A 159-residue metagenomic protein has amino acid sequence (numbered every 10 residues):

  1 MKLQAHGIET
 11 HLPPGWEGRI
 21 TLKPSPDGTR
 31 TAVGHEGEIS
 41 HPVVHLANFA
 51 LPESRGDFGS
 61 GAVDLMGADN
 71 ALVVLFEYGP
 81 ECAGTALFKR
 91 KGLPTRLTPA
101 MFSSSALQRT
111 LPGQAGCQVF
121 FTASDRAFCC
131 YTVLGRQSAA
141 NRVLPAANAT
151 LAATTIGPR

Functional and structural regions predicted by a protein language model:
K2-L87: Secretory pathway targeting signatures of secreted, lumenal, and periplasmic proteins
G7, A127, L151: Extracellular structured ligand-interaction cores
G28-T31, H41, N141, P145 (+2 more regions): Non-catalytic cap/lid and distal C-terminal segments of serine-dependent acyl enzymes
D57-V143, N148: Signature of long, low-cysteine stretches enriched in small and polar/charged residues
